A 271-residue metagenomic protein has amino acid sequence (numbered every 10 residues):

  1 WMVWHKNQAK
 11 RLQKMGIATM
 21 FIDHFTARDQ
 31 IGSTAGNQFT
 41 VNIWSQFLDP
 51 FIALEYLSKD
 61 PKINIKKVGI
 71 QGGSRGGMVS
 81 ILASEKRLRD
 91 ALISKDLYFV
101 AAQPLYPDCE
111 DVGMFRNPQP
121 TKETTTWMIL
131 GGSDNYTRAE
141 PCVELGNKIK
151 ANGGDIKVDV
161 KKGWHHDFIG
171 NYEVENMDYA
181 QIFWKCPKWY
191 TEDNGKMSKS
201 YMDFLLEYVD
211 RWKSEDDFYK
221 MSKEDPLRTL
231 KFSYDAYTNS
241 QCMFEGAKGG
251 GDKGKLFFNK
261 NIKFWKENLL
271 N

Functional and structural regions predicted by a protein language model:
M2-I22, A27: Short amphipathic alpha-helix adjacent to the substrate-entry channel of hydrolases
W4, Q8, F39-P61, L82: Alpha/beta-hydrolase active-site loop
T26-N37: Glycine-rich "HGGG/HGxG" loop immediately N-terminal to the catalytic nucleophile of the alpha/beta-hydrolase
E55-S58, G77-L92: Short glycine-enriched nucleophile-adjacent loop and the immediately C-terminal alpha-helix near the catalytic center
K62-S74: Alpha/beta-hydrolase fold nucleophile elbow
S74-R75, Y106: Catalytic nucleophile serine of serine hydrolases, specifically the conserved "nucleophile elbow" pentapeptide
S94-G163: The feature captures the conserved acid-bearing segment of alpha/beta-hydrolase catalytic domains
D155-N271: C-terminal catalytic histidine-bearing segment of alpha/beta-hydrolase fold enzymes
